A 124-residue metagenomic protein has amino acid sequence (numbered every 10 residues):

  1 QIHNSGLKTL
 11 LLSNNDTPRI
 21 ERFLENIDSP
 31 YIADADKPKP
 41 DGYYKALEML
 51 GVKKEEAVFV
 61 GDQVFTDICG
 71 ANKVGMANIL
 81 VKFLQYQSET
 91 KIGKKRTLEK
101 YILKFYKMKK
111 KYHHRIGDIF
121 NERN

Functional and structural regions predicted by a protein language model:
Q1-N124: Asp-based, Mg2+/Mn2+-dependent phosphohydrolase catalytic module
